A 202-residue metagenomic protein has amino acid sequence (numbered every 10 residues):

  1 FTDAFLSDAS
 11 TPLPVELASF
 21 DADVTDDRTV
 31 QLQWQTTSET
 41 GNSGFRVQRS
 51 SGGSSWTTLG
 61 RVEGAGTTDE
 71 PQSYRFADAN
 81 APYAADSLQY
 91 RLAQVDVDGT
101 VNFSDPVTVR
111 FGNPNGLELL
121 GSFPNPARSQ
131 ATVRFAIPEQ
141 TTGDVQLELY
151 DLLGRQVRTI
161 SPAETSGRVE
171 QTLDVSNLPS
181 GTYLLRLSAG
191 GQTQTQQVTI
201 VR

Functional and structural regions predicted by a protein language model:
F1-E118, Q140: Short, compositionally biased serine/threonine- and acidic-rich segments at solvent-exposed termini, linkers, or domain
A22, W34, V47, L92 (+6 more regions): Terminal processing/anchoring signals of secreted or surface-associated proteins and related intramolecular
D27-Q33, A127-R134: Contiguous beta-strand segments within globular domains
S43-F45, A131, G143-V145: Short beta-strand/loop motifs in extracellular/secreted proteins, especially within beta-sandwich accessory domains
V47-S51, L147-D151, L187: Conserved aromatic beta-strand anchor motif in extracellular beta-sandwich/beta-rich domains
S55, G60-P82, T142, Q156-L178 (+1 more regions): Glycine-centered tight-turn motifs at strand-turn-strand junctions
D86-Y90, G143, P179-Y183: Exposed beta-strand face motif in extracellular beta-rich ectodomains
V97-P114, T159, E164, T172 (+2 more regions): C-terminal tail/sorting-segment detector
